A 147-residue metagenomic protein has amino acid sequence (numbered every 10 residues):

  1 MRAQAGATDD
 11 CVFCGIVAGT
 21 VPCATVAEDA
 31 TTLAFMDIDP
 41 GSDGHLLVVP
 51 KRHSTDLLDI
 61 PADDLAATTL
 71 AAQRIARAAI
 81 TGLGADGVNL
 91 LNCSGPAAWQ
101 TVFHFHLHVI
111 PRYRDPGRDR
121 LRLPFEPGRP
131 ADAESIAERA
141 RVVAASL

Functional and structural regions predicted by a protein language model:
M1-L147: HIT superfamily nucleotide-processing domains
